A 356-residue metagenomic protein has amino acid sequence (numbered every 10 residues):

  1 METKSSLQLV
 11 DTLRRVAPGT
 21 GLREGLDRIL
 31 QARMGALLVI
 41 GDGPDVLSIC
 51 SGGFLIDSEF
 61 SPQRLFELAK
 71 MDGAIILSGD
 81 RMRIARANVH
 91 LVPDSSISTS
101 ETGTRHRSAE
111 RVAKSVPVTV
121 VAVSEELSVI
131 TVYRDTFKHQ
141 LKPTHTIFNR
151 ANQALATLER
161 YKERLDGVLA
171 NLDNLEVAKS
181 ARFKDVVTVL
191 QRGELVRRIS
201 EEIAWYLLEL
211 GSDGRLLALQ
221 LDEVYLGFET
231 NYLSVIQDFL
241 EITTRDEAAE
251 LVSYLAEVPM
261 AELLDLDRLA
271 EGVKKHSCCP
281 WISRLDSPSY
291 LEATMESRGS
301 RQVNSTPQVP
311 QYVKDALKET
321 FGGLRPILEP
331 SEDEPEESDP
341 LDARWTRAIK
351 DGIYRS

Functional and structural regions predicted by a protein language model:
M1-H276: Divalent-cation
S234-D339, A343-S356: Long, highly charged, low-complexity intrinsically disordered interaction regions that mediate electrostatic DNA/RNA
